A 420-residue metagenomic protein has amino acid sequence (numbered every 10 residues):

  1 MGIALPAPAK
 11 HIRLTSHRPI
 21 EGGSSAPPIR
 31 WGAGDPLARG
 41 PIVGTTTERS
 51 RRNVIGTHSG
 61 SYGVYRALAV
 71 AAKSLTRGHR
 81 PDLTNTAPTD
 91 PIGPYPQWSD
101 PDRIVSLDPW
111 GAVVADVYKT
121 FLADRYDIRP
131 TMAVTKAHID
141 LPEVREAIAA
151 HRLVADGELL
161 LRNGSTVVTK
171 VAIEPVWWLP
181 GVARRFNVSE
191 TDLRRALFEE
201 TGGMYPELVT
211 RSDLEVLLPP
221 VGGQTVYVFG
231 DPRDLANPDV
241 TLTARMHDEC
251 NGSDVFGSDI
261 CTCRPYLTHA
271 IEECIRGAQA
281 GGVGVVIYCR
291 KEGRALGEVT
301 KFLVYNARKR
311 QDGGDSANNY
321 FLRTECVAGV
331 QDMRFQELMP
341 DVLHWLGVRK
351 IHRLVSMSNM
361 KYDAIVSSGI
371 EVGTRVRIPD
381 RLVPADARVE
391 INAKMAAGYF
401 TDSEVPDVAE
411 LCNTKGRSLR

Functional and structural regions predicted by a protein language model:
M1-R420: Catalytic domains of riboflavin
